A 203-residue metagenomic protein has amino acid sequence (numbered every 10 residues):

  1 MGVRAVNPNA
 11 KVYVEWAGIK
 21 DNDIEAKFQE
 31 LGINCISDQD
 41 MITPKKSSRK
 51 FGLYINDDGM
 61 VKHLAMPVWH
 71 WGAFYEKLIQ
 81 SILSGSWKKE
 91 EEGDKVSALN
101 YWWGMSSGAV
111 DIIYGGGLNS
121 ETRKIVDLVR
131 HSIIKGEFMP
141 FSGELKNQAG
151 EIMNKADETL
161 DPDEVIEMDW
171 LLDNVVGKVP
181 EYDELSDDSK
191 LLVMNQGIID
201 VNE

Functional and structural regions predicted by a protein language model:
M1-E203: A residue-level marker of the well-folded mature domains of exported/periplasmic proteins
